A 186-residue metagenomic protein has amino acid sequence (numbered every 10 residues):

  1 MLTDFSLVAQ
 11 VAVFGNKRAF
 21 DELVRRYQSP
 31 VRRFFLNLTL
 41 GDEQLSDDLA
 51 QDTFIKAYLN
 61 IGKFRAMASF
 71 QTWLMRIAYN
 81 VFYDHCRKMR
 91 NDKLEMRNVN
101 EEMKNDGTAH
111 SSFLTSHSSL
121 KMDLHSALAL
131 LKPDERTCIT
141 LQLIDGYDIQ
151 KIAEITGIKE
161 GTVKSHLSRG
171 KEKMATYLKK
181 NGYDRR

Functional and structural regions predicted by a protein language model:
M1-R25, S29-P30, Y183-R186: N-terminal module of bacterial RNA polymerase sigma factors
A12-E22, R33-D52, E160: Short, charged helix-capping/linker segments at alpha-helix termini
V13, L40-G41, D52-S69, R90: Sigma70-family region 2
V24-E43, N60, L128, Y177-K180: Amphipathic, Lys/Arg- and hydrophobic-enriched alpha-helical face
V31, F35, I61, L74 (+1 more regions): Hydrophobic-face residues of short alpha-helical interaction/recognition segments
G41, S126, E154-G157, K171-R186: C-terminal edge and immediately downstream basic/flexible tail or linker adjoining helix-turn-helix-like DNA-binding
D48-I55, A68-N80: Structural recognition of an alpha-helix C-terminal capping motif at a helix-to-coil junction
C138-Q142: A short pre-motif secondary-structure segment
